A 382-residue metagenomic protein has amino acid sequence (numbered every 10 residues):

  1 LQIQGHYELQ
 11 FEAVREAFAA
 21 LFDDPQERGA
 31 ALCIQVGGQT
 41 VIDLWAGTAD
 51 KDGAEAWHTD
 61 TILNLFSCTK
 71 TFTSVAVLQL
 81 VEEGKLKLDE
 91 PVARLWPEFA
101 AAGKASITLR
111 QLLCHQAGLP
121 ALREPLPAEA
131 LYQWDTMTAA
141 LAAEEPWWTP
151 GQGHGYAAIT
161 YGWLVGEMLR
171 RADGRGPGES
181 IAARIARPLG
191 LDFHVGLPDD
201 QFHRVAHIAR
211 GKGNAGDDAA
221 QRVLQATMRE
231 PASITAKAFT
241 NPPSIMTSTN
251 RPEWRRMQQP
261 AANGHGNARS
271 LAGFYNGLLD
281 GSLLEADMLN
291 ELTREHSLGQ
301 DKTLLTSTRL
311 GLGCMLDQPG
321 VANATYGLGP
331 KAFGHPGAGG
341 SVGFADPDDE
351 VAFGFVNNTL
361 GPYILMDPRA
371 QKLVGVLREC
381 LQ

Functional and structural regions predicted by a protein language model:
Q4-L65: Short, conserved catalytic-motif segment at the N-terminal edge
R15-A19, G38, T61-E90, V165-R170 (+2 more regions): Active-site SXXK
H58-D60, E144-G151, Y161-L164, R251-P260: Flexible glycine/proline-enriched surface loops and loop-helix/loop-strand junctions
T59, N64-C68, L80-E124, A142-A143 (+3 more regions): Active-site helix/loop module of the DD-peptidase/beta-lactamase fold, centered on the serine-lysine SxxK catalytic
H115, Y161-M168, A262-L284, S341-N358: Active-site-proximal alpha-helical segments within enzyme catalytic domains
R210-A268, R294-D349: Active-site Gly/Thr loop motif
Q259, D280, L284, M288 (+3 more regions): Short, gly/Ser/Thr-rich active-site loops of penicillin-recognizing serine hydrolases
P336-Q382: Structured C-terminal helix/loop/strand segments within mature extracytoplasmic catalytic/sensor domains
